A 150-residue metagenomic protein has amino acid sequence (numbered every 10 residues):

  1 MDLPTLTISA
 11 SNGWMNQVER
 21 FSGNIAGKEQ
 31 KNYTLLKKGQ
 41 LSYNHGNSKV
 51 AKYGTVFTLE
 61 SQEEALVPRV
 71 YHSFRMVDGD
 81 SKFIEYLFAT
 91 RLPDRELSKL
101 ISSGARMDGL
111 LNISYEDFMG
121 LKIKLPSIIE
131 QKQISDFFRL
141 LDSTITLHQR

Functional and structural regions predicted by a protein language model:
M1-R150: Feature detects amphipathic, helix-rich regulatory segments
